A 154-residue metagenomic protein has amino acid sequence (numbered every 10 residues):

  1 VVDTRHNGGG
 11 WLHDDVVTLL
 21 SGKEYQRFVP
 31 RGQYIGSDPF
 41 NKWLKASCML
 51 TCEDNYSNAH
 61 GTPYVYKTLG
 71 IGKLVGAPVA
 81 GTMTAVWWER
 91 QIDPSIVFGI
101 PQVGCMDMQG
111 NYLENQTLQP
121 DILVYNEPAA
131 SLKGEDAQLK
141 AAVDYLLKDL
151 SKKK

Functional and structural regions predicted by a protein language model:
V1-K154: C-terminal "post-core" interaction segments
